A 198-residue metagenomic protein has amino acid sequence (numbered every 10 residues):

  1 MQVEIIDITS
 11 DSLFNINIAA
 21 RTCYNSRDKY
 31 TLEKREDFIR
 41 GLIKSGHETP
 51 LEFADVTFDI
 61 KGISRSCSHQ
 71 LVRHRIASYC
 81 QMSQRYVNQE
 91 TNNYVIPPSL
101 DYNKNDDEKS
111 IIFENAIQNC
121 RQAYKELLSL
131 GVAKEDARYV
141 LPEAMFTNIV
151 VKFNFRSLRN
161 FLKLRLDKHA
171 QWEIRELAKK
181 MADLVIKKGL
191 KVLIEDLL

Functional and structural regions predicted by a protein language model:
M1-L198: Family-specific signature for flavin-dependent thymidylate synthase
